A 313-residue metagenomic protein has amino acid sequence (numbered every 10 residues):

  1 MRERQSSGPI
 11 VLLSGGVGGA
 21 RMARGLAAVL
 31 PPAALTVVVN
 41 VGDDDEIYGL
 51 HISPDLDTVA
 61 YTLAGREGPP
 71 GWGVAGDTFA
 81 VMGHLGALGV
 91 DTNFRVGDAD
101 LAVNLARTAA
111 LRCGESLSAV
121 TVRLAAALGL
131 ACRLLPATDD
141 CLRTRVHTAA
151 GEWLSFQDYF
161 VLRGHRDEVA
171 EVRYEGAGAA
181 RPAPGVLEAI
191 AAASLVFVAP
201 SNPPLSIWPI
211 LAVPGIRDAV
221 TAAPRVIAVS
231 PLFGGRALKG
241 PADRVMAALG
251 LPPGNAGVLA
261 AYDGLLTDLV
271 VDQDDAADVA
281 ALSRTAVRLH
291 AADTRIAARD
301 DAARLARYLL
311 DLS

Functional and structural regions predicted by a protein language model:
R2, K239-S313: C-terminal functional extensions of proteins
R2-E3, V39-E175: Electropositive, gly/pro-rich neighborhoods at or near active sites that engage anionic ligands
S6-V11: Extreme N-terminal starter segment of soluble prokaryotic enzymes
A23-A27, S206-A219, S283: Short Gly/Thr/Asp-enriched flexible loops that form oxyanion-binding sites at enzyme active sites
P31-A33, A222-V226, A286-V287: A short helix->loop->beta-strand "cap" motif at the edges of active sites that frequently abuts
T36-N40, R225-L232, D268-D274: Short internal beta-strands
A170-A189: Active-site glycine-rich loop that binds ribose-phosphate moieties when present
I210-L249: Redox- and metal-dependent alpha/beta enzyme cores, enriched for Fe-S-associated oxidoreductases and cofactor-handling
